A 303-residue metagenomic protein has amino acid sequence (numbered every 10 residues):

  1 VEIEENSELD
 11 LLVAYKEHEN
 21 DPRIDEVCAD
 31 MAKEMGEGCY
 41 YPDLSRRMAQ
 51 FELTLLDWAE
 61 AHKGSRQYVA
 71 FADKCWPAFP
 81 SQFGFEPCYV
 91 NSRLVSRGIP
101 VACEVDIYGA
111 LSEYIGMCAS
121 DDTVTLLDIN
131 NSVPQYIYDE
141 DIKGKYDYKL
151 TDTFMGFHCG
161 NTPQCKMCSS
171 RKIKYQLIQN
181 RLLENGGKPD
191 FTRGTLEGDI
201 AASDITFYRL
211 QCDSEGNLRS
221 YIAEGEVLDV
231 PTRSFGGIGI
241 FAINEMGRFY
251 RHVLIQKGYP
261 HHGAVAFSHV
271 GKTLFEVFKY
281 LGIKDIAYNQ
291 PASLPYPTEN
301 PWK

Functional and structural regions predicted by a protein language model:
V1-L126, N130: Conserved, well-structured core segments that form the ligand-binding/active-site neighborhood of functional domains
V13-E19, Y136-E140, T298-W302: Short, solvent-exposed polar/charged micro-motifs at secondary-structure junctions
H18-D21, E86, D139-I142, F235 (+1 more regions): Surface-exposed beta-strand edges and their flanking turn/coil or helix-capping segments
D25-V27, S92-S96, Y148-L150, S234 (+2 more regions): Short, surface-exposed linear patches
W76-A78, T162-Q164, V270: Short, glycine-/Ser/Thr-/acidic-enriched flexible segments
Y89, V133, A292-Y296: Residue-level signal for alpha-helical context at structural boundaries
V95-R233: C-terminal catalytic subdomain
Y175-K303: Extended hydrophobic packing segments that form well-structured cores
